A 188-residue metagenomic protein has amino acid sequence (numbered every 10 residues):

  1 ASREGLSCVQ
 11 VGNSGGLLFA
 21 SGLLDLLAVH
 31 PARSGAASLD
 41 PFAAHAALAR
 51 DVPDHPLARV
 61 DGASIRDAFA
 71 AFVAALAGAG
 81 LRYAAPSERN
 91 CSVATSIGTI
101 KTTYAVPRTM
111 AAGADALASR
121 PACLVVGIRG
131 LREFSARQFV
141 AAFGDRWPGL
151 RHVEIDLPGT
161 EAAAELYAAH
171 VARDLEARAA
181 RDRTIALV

Functional and structural regions predicted by a protein language model:
A1-G12: N-terminal Rossmann-like FAD-binding beta1-loop-alpha1 element of flavoenzymes
A1-S2, A28, A68, A186: Small-side-chain structural scaffolding
C8, L24-D25, G149-L150: Active-site regions of enzymes building and remodeling cell-envelope glycoconjugates
Q10-V11, Y83-A85, H152-E154: General beta-strand structural signal in soluble alpha/beta enzymes
G12-P53, T160-D174: Conserved N-terminal glycine-rich FAD pyrophosphate-binding loop of Rossmann-like flavoproteins
L17, T103-V188: Predominantly flavin-linked oxidoreductase catalytic cores and closely associated redox partners
L26-R129, Q138-P148: Dinucleotide-binding Rossmann-like beta1-alpha1 core, especially the glycine-rich loop that anchors the ADP
